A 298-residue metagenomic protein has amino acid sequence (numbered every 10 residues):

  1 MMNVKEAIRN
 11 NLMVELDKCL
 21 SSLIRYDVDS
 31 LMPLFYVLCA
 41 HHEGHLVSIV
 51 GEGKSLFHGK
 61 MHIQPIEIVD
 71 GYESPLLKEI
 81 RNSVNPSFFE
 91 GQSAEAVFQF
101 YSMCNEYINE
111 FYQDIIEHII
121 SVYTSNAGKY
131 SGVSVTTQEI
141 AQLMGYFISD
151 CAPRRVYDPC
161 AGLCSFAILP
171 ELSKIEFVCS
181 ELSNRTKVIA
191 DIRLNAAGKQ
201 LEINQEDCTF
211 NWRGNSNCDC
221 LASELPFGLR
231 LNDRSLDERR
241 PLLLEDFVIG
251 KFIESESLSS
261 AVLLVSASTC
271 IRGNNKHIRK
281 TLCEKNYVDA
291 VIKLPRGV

Functional and structural regions predicted by a protein language model:
M1-E52, S266: Non-catalytic accessory regions of SAM-dependent methyltransferases
L20, G145-S149, I253: Generic structural signal for well-ordered alpha-helical scaffold segments
L34-A127: Long recognition/docking surfaces used for binding and targeting
G128-S223, G228-R230: Conserved S-adenosyl-L-methionine
S134-E139, R239-D246: Conserved phosphate-coordination/catalytic loops
L229-N232, R272-G273: Switch/connector loops and helix/strand junctions flanking conserved nucleotide-binding motifs in nucleotide-processing
N232-E238: Glycine/threonine-rich flexible loop motifs
P241-G297: Conserved Class I SAM-dependent methyltransferase catalytic core
